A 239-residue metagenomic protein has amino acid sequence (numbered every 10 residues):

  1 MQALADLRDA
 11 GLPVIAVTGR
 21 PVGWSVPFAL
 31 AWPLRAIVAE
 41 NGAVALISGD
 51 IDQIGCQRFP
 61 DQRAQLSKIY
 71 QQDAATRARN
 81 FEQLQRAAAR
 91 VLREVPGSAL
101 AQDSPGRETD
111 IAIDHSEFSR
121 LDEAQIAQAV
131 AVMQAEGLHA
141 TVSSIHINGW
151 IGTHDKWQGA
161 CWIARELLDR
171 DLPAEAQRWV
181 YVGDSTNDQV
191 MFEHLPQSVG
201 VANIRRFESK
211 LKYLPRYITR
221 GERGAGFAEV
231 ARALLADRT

Functional and structural regions predicted by a protein language model:
M1-D103: Active-site phosphate-binding/coordination module
W24-P27, G159, V190-M191, E229: Phosphate- and divalent-cation-binding pockets in alpha/beta enzyme and binding domains that engage nucleotide-derived
W32-P33, N41, E136, H194-L195 (+1 more regions): Short, structured coil segments at secondary-structure junctions
E40-V44, N203-F207, R223-A225: Short, acidic/turn-prone active-site loops that include or flank metal/cofactor- and phosphate-binding residues
Q85-V180, S185-H194: Conserved acidic, metal-coordinating active-site core of Asp-based, Mg2+-dependent phosphoryl-transfer enzymes
A160, R178-G221: Acidic, Mg2+-coordinating phosphoryl-transfer loop and its flanking beta/alpha structural elements, shared across
R216-R238: Glycine-rich phosphate-binding/hydrolytic loop that grips phosphoryl groups
